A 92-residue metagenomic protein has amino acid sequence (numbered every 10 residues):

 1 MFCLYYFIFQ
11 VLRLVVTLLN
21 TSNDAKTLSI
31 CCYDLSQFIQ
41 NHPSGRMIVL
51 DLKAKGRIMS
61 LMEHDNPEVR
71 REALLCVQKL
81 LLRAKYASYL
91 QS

Functional and structural regions predicted by a protein language model:
M1-S92: Long amphipathic alpha-helical tracts in eukaryotic proteins
